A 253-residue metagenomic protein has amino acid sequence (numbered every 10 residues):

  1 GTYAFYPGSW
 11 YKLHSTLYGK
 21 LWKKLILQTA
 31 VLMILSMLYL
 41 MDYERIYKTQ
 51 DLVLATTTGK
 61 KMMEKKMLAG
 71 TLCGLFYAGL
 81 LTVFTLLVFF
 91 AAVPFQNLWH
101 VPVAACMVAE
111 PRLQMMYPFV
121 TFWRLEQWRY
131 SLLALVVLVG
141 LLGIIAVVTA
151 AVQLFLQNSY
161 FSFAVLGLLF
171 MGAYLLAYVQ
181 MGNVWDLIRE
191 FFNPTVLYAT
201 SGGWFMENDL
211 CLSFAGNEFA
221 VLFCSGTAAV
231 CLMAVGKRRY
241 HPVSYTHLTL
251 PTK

Functional and structural regions predicted by a protein language model:
G1-E44, K65-F155, L175, N193-E218: Secretory targeting signals
E44-D51: Hydrophobic transmembrane alpha-helix segments characteristic of membrane transport and insertion machinery
V53-K60: Short helix-to-coil transition segments within interhelical loops that connect adjacent transmembrane helices
K60, S159-Y160: Residues that define the loop-to-transmembrane-helix transition and helix capping in multi-pass membrane transporters
Y160-A173: Central hydrophobic cores of alpha-helical transmembrane segments in multi-pass integral membrane proteins
Y174-G182: Juxtamembrane membrane-interface segments at transmembrane alpha-helix termini
M181-R238: Alpha-helical transmembrane segments of multi-pass integral membrane proteins, characterized by long hydrophobic
T246-T252: Conserved small/polar residues in nucleotide/adenosyl-binding loops
